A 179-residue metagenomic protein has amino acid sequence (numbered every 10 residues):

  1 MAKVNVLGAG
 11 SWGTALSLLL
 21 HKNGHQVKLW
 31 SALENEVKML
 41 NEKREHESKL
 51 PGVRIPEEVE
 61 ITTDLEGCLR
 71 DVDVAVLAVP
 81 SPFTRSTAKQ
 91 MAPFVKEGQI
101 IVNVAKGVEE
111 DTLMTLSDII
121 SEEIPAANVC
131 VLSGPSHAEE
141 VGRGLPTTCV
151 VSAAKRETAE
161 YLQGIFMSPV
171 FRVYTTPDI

Functional and structural regions predicted by a protein language model:
M1-P51, E60-T63, Q90: NAD(P)+-binding Rossmann beta1-loop-alpha1 motif at the extreme N-terminus of oxidoreductases
P51-E60, P125-N128, P169-F171: A short helix-to-beta-strand connector/capping loop
I55, L65-R70, V74-P146, E160-Q163: Rossmann-like NAD(P)(H) cofactor-binding subdomain of soluble oxidoreductases
P135-R143, P169-I179: Conserved Rossmann-fold dehydrogenase catalytic segment
P146-T175: Conserved anion/nucleotide-ligand pocket segment
